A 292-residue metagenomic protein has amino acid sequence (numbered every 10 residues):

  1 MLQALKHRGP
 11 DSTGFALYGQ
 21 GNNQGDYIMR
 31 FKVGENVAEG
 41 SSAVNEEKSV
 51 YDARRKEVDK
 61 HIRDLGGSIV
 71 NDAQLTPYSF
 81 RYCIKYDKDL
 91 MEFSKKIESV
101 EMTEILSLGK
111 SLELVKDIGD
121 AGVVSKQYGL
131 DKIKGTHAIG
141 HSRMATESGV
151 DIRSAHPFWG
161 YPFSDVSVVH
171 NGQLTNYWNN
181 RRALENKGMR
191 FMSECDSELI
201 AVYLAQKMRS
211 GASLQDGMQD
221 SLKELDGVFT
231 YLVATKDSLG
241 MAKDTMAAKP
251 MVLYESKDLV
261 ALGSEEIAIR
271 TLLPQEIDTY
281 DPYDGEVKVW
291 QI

Functional and structural regions predicted by a protein language model:
M1-I292: Conserved short alpha-helical segments that host acidic/polar catalytic motifs at enzyme active sites
